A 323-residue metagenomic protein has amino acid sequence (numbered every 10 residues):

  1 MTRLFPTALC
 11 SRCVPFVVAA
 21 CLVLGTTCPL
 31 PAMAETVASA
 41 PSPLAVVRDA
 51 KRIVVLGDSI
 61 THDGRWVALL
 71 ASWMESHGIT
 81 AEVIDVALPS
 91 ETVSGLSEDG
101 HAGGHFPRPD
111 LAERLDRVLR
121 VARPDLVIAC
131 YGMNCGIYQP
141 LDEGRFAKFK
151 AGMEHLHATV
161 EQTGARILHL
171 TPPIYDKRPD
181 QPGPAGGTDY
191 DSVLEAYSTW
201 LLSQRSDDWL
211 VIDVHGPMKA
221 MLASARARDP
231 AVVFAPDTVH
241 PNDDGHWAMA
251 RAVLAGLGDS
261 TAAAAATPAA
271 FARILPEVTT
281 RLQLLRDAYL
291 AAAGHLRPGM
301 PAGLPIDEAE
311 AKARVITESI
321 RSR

Functional and structural regions predicted by a protein language model:
M1-S11: N-terminal secretory signal peptides that target proteins for export/translocation
V14-P29: Bacterial N-terminal signal peptides
A34-G100, G104-P107, L115-R123, V127 (+1 more regions): Serine-esterase "nucleophile elbow" of acetyl-processing enzymes
V46, W66-A68, L96-E98, H105-K148 (+3 more regions): Oxyanion-hole/transition-state-stabilizing segment in secreted/luminal serine hydrolases and related acyltransferases
R48-D49, D207-W209, A227-R323: Conserved catalytic region of serine esterases and O-acyltransferases that act on ester linkages in lipids
S59-H62, L88-S94, L126, G132-Y138 (+3 more regions): Solvent-exposed loop/turn segments at secondary-structure junctions within structured extracellular/periplasmic domains
Q162-R166, W209: A short helix->loop->beta-strand "cap" motif at the edges of active sites that frequently abuts
K177-H215: Substrate-gating cap/lid alpha-helix
